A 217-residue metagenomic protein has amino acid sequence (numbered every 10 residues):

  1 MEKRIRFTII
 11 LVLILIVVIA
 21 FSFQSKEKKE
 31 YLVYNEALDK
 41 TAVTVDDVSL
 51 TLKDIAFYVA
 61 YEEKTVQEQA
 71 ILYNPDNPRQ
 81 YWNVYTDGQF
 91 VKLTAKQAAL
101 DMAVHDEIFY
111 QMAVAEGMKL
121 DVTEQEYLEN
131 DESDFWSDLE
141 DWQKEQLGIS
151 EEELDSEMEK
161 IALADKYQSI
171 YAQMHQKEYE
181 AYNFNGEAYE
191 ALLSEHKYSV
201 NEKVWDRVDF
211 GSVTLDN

Functional and structural regions predicted by a protein language model:
M1-V91, E187-N217: Short, low-structural-confidence N-terminal segments
T65-A95, V114-A188: Charged, solvent-exposed helices and adjacent loops that form client-binding or oligomerization surfaces
Q97-L100: Alpha-helical scaffold segments that flank or form the walls of functional sites
H105-D106, Y110, A164: Alpha-helical transmembrane segments of polytopic integral membrane proteins, especially the permease/helical cores
